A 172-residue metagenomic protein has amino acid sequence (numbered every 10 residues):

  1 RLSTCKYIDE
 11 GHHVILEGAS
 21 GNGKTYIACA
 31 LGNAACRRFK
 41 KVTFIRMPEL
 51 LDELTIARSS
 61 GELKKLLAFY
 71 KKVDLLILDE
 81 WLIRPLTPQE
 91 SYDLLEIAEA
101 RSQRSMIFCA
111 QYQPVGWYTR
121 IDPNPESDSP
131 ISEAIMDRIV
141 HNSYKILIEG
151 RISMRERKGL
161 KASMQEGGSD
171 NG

Functional and structural regions predicted by a protein language model:
R1-I8: Pre-Walker A adenine-sensing motif
K6, A30, A34: Active-site signature of alpha/beta-hydrolase-fold catalytic machinery across serine- and Asp/Cys-nucleophile hydrolases
E10-I27: Walker A/P-loop nucleotide-binding motif
V14, T43-I45, L76-L78: Hydrophobic positions in the central parallel beta-sheet of the AAA+
A28, R46: Conserved hydrophobic/aromatic pocket- or pore-lining residues that grip, position, or stack substrates in active sites
N33-I45: Post-Walker A helix-loop "phosphate-sensing" segment adjacent to the P-loop in P-loop NTPases
F39-K41, K72-L76, S102-F108: Loop/turn-to-beta-strand initiation segments
E49-A57, G61-A68, W81-G172: Replace "adjacent to P-loop NTPase cores in ATP/GTP-dependent enzymes" with "adjacent to NTP-binding cores
